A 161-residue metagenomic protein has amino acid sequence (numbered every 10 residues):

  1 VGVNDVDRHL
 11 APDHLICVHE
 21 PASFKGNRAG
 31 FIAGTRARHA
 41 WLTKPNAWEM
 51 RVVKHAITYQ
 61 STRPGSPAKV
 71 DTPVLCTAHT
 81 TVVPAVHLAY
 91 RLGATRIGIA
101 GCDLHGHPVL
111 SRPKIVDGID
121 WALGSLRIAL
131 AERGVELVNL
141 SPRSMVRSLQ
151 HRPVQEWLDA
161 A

Functional and structural regions predicted by a protein language model:
V1-A161: Metal-ion/cofactor- or nucleotide/acyl-coenzyme-handling active-site neighborhoods
